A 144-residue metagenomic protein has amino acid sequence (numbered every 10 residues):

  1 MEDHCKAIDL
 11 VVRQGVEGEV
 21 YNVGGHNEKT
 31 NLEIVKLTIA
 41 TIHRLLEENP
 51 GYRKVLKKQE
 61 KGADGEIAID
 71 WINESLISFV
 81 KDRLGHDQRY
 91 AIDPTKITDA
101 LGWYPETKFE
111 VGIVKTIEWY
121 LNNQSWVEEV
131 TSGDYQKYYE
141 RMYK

Functional and structural regions predicted by a protein language model:
M1-K144: C-terminal substrate-binding subdomain of Rossmann-fold SDR/epimerase-dehydratase oxidoreductases
